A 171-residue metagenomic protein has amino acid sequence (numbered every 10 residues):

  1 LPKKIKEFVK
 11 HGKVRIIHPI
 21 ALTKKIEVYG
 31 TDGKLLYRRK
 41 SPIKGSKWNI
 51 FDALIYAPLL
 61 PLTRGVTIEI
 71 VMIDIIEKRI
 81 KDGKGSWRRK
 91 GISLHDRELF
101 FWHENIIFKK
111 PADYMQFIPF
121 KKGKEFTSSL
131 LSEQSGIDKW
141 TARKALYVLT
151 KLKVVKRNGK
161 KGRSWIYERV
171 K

Functional and structural regions predicted by a protein language model:
L1-M72: Catalytic cores of nucleic-acid endonucleases
V9, S132, T150-K151: Alpha-helix C-terminal capping/helix-coil junction sites
G65-W87: Structured, non-catalytic alpha/beta "coupling" segments that mediate domain-domain communication and provide generic
K84-K121, R163, K171: Short alpha-helical segments that sit at the start of domains
K122-S135: Short acidic, hydrophobic short linear motifs in intrinsically disordered regions
I137-T150: Short amphipathic alpha-helical interaction segments
A145, R169-V170: Residues in the recognition helix of alpha-helical DNA-binding motifs
T150-K161: A short, conserved structural fragment
